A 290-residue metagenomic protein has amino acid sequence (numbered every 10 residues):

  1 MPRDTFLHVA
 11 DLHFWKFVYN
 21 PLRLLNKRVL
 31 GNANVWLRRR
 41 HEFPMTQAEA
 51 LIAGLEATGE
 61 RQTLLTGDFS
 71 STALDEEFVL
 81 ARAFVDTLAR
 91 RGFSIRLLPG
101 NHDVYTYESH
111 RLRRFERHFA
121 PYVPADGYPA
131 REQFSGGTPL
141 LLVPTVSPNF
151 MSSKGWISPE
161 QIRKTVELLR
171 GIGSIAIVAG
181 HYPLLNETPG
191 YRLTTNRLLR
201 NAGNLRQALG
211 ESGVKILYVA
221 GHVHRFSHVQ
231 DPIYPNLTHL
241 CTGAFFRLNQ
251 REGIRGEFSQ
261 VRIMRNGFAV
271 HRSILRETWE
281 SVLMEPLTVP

Functional and structural regions predicted by a protein language model:
M1, M264-P290: A short C-terminal boundary segment appended to hydrolase-like catalytic domains
M1-E77: N-terminal active-site segment of His-dependent metallophosphoesterases
M1-L7, V18, R131-L142, R170-I177 (+2 more regions): Beta-strand-turn-beta hairpins that frame and shape the catalytic cleft of phosphate-ester-processing enzymes
H8-A10, Q62-D68, S94-N101, V143-P144 (+4 more regions): Active-site neighborhood of phospho(di)ester-bond hydrolases with catalytic His/Asp-centered motifs
H13-V18, S71-L74, L97-S109, P148-S152 (+3 more regions): Active-site environment of divalent metal-dependent phosphoester hydrolases
V79-K164, N204-A208, I233-N236, E257-Q260: Extended active-site neighborhood of metal-dependent phosphoesterases/phosphodiesterases
L169-P189: Short acidic, glycine-rich surface-loop motifs adjacent to enzyme active sites
L193-R265: Conserved beta-sheet core of the metallophosphoesterase superfamily
